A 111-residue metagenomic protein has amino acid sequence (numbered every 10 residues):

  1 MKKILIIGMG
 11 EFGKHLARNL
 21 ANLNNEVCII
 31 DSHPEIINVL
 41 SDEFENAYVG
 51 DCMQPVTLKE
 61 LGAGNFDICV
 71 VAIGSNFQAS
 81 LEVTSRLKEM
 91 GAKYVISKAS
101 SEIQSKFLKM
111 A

Functional and structural regions predicted by a protein language model:
M1-A111: Cytosolic regulatory regions of ion transport systems
